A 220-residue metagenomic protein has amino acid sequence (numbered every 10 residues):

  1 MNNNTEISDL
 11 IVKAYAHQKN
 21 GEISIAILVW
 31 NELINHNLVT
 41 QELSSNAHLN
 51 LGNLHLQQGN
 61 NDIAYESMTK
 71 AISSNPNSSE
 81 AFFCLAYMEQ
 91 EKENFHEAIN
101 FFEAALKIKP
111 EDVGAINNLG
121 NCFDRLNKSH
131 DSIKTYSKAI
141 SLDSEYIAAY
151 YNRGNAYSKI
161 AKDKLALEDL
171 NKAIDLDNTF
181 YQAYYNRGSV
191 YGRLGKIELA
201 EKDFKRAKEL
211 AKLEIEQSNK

Functional and structural regions predicted by a protein language model:
M1-K13, S189-K220: Terminal, low-structured helical/coil segments at or just beyond the last alpha-helical repeat
I11-K19, S45-Q57, E80-E91, G114-R125 (+2 more regions): Conserved alpha-helical positions within TPR/SEL1-like repeat arrays
L33, K70-A71, A104-A105, K138-A139 (+2 more regions): Canonical positions in the second alpha-helix
